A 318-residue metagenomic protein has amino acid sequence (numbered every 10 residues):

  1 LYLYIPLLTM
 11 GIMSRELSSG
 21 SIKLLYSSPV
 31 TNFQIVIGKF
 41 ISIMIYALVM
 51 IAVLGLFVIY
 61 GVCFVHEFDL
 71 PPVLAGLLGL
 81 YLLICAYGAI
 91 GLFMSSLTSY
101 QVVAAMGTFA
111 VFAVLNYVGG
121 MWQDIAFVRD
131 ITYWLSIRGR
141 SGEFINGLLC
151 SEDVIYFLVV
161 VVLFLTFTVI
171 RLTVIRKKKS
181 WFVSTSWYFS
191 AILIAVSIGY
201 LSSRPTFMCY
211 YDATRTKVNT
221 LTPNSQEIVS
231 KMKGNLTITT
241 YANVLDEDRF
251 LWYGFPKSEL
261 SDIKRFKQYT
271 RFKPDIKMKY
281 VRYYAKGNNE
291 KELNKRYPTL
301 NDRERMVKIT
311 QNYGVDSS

Functional and structural regions predicted by a protein language model:
L1, I37-S99: Secretory targeting signals
L1-R15: Long, hydrophobic alpha-helical segments
Y2-P6, I84-A89, Y156-V169: Hydrophobic cores of alpha-helical transmembrane segments in multi-pass inner/ER membrane proteins, independent
I12-S42: Helix-loop-helix units of permease transmembrane domains in multi-pass membrane transporters, especially ABC
A104-R176: Terminal transmembrane helical anchor/hairpin motif
S180-P205: Internal/C-terminal transmembrane anchor helices
R204-S318: Juxtamembrane extramembrane loops of integral membrane proteins
